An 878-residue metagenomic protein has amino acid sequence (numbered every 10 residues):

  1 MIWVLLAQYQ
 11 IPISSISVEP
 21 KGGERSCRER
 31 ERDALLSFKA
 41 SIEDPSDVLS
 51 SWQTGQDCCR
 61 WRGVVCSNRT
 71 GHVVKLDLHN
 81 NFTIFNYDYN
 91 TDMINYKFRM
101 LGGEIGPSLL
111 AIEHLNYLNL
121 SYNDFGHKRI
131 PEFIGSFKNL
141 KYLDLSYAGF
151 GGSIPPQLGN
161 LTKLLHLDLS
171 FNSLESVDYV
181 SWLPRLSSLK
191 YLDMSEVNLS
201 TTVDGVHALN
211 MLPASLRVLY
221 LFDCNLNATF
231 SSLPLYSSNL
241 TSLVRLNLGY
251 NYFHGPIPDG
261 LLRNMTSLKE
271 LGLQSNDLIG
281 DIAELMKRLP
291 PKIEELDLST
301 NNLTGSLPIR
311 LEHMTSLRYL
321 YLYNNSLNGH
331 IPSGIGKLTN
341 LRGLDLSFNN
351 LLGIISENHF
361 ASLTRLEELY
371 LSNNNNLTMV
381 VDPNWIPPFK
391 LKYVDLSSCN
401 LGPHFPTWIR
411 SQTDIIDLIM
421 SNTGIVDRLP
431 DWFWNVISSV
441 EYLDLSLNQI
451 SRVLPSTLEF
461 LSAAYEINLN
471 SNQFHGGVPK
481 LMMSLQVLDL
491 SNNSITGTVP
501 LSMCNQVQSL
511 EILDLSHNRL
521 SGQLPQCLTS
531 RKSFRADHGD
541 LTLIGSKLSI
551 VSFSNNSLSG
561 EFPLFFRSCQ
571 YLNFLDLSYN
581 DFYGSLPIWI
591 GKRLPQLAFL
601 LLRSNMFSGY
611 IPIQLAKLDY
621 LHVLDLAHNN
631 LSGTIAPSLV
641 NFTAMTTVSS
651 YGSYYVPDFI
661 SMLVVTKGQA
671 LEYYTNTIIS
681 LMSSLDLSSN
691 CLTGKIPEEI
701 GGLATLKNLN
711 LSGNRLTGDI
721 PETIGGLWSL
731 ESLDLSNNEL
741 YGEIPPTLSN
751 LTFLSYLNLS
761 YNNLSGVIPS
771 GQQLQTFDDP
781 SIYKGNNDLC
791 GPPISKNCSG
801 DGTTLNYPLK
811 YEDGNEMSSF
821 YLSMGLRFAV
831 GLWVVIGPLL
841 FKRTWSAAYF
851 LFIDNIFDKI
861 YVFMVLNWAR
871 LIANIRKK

Functional and structural regions predicted by a protein language model:
M1-K878: Plant-biased, solvent-exposed loop and capping regions within N-terminal extracellular ligand-binding ectodomains
